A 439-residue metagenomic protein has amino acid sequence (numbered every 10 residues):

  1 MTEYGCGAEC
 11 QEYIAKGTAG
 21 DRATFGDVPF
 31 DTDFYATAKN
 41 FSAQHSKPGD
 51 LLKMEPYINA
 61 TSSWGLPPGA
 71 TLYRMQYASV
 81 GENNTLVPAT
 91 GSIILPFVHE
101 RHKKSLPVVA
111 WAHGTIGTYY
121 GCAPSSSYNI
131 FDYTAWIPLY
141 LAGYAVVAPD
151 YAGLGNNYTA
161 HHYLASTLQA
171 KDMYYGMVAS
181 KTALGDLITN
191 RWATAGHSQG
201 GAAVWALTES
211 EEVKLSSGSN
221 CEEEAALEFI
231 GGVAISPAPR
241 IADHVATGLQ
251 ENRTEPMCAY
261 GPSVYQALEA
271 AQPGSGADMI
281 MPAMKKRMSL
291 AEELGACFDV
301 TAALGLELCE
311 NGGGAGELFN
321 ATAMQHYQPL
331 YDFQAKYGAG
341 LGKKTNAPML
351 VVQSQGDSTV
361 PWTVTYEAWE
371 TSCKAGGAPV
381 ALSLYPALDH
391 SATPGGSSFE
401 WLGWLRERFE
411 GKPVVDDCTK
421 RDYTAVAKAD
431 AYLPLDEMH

Functional and structural regions predicted by a protein language model:
M1-E100: Catalytic-loop region of hydrolases
E3-Y4, C10-V28, T32, K39 (+1 more regions): Accessory cap/linker subdomain of secreted extracellular hydrolases
G81-G143, N156-N157: Short, surface-exposed "cap/lid" segments of acyl-processing enzymes
Y163-D186: Alpha/beta-hydrolase active-site loop
A179-P256: Primarily recognizes the serine-hydrolase "nucleophile elbow" in alpha/beta-hydrolase and SGNH/GDSL folds
T194, T345, L350-D357: Short beta-strand/loop motif that positions the catalytic acidic residue of the alpha/beta-hydrolase fold
L207, A347-M349, P361-S372: Short alpha-helix in the alpha/beta-hydrolase fold that links the catalytic acid
H326, L330-Q334, Y366-E370, K374-H439: C-terminal catalytic histidine-bearing segment of alpha/beta-hydrolase fold enzymes
